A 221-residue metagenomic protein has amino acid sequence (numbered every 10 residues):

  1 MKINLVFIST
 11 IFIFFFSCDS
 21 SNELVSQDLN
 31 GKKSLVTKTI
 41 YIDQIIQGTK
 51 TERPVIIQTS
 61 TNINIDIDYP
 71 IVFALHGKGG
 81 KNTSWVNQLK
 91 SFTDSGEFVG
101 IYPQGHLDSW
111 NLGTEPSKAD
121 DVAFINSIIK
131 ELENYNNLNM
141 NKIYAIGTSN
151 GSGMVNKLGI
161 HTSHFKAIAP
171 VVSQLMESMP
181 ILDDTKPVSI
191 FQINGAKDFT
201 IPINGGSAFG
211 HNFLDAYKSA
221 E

Functional and structural regions predicted by a protein language model:
M1-S26: Bacterial Sec-dependent N-terminal signal peptides
C18-I71, G113, S117-D120, N141 (+1 more regions): A domain-start/cap signature at the N-terminus of enzymes
I63-W110, F165, E177-S178, T200-P202: Short substrate-entry loop that stabilizes the transition state in hydrolases
I67-I71, S95-I101, N139-Y144, T162-A167 (+2 more regions): Loop/turn elements at helix/coil->beta-strand transitions in domains of secreted/extracellular proteins
W85-L89, D121-I128, N150-V155, H164-F165 (+1 more regions): Stable alpha-helical elements in mature extracytoplasmic
E115-N136, K157: Alpha/beta-hydrolase active-site loop
Q174-I190: Flexible "cap/lid" loop of the alpha/beta hydrolase fold
G195-E221: Active-site-adjacent alpha-helix of alpha/beta-hydrolase-fold enzymes
